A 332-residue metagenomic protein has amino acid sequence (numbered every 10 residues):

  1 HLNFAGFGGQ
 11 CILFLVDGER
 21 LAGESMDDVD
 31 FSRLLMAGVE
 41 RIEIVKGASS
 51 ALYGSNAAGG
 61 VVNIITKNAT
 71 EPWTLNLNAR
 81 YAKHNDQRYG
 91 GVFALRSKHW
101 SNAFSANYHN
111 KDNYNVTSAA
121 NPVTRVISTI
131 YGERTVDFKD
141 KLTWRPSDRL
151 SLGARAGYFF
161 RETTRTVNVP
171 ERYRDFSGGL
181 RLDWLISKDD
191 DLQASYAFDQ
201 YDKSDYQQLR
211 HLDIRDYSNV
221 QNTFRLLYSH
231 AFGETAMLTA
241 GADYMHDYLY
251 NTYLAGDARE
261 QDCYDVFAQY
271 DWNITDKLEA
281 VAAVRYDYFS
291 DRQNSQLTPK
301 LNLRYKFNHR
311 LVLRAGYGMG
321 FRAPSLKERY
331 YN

Functional and structural regions predicted by a protein language model:
H1-E19, E40: Extracytoplasmic beta-strand/coil segments of soluble accessory domains associated with Gram-negative outer-membrane
E19-K46: Short acidic/polar hinge/loop motifs at secondary-structure boundaries that mediate gating or recognition
F31-R33, Y81-N85, A94-R96, V123-R134 (+4 more regions): Replace "Gram-negative outer membrane beta-barrel proteins" with "bacterial and organellar outer membrane beta-barrel
N63, E71-P72, R80, V92-Y173: Periplasmic-side early beta-strands and strand-to-turn transitions of outer-membrane beta-barrels
A94-S97, W144, L182-I186, S218 (+6 more regions): Residue-level signature of outer-membrane beta-barrel architecture
S97-W100, R145-R149, S187-D189, A231-T235 (+2 more regions): Outer-membrane beta-barrel channels and translocator barrels
R149-R155, L192-Y206, M237-M245, T252 (+2 more regions): Surface-exposed extracellular loop regions of Gram-negative outer-membrane beta-barrel proteins
D202, Y253, S290-R292, Q296 (+2 more regions): Surface-exposed extracellular loop regions of Gram-negative outer-membrane beta-barrel proteins, predominantly
